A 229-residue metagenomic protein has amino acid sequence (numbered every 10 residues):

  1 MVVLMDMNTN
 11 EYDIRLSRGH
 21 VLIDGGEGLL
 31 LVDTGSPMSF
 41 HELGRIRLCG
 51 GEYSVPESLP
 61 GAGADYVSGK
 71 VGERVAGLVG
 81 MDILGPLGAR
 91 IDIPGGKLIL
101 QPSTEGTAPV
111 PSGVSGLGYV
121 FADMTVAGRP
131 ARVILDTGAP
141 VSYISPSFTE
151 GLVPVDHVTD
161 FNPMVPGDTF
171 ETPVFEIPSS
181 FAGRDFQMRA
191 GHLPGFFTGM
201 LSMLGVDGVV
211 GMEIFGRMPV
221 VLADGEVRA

Functional and structural regions predicted by a protein language model:
M1-A229: Pepsin/retropepsin-fold aspartyl endopeptidases
